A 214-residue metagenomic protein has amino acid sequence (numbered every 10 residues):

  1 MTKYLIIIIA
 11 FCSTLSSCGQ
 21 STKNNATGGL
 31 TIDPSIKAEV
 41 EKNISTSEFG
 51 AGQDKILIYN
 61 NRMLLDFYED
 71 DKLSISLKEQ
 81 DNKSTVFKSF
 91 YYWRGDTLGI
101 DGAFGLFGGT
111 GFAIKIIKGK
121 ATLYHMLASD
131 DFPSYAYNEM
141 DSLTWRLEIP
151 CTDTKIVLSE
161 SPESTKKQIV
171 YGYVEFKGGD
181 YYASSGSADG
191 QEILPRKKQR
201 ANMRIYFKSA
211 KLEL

Functional and structural regions predicted by a protein language model:
M1-L30: Bacterial Sec-dependent N-terminal signal peptides
G19-L214: An extracellular/secretory-lumen and virion-surface interaction module
